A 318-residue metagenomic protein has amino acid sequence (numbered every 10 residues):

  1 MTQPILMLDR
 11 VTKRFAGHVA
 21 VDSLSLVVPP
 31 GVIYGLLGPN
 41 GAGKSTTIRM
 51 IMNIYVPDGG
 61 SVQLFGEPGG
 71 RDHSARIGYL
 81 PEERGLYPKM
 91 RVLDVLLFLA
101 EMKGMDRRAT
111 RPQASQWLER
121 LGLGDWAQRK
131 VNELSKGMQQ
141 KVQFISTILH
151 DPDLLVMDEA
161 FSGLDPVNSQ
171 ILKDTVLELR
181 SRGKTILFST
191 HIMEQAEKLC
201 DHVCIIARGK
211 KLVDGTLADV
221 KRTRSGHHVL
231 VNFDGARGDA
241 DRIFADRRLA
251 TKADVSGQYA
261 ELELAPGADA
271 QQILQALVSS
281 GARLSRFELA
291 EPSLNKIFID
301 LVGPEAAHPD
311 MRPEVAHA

Functional and structural regions predicted by a protein language model:
Q3-L6, K13-A207, L212-V213: ABC transporter nucleotide-binding domains
E67, K211, D234, G267 (+1 more regions): Short, surface-exposed acidic/glycine-rich loop or hinge patches that mediate macromolecular interfaces
K173-A265: ABC transporter nucleotide-binding domain
A265-A318: C-terminal coupling/interaction segments
